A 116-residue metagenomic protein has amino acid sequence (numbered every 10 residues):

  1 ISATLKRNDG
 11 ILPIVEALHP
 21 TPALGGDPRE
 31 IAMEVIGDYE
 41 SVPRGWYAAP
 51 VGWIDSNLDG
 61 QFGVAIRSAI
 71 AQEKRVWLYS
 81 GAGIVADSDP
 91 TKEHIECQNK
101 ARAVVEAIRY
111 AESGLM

Functional and structural regions predicted by a protein language model:
I1-M116: Conserved hydrophobic core element of enzyme catalytic domains
